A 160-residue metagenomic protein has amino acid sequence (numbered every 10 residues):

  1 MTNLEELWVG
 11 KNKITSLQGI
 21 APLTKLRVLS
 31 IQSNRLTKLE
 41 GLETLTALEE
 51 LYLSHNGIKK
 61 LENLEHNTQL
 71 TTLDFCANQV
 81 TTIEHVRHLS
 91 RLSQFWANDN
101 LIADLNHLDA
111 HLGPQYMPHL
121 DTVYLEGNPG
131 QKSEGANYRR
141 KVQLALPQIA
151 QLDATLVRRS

Functional and structural regions predicted by a protein language model:
M1, L17-T24, E40-T46, L61-T68 (+3 more regions): A structural signal for leucine-rich repeat
L4-V9, L26-I31, L48-L53, T71-F75 (+3 more regions): Conserved hydrophobic beta-strand positions in leucine-rich repeat
I14-T15, L36-T37, I58-K59, V80-T81 (+1 more regions): Extracellular beta-strand scaffolds
G19, Q32, G41, S54 (+3 more regions): Residue-level detector of alpha-helical recognition elements and their boundaries
Y52, H85, F95, L101 (+4 more regions): Alpha-helical recognition domains of nuclear gene-regulatory proteins
T68-T82: Short, charge-rich amphipathic segments
T122, G127-S160: Membrane-proximal C-terminal cap and juxtamembrane stalk of leucine-rich repeat ectodomains
